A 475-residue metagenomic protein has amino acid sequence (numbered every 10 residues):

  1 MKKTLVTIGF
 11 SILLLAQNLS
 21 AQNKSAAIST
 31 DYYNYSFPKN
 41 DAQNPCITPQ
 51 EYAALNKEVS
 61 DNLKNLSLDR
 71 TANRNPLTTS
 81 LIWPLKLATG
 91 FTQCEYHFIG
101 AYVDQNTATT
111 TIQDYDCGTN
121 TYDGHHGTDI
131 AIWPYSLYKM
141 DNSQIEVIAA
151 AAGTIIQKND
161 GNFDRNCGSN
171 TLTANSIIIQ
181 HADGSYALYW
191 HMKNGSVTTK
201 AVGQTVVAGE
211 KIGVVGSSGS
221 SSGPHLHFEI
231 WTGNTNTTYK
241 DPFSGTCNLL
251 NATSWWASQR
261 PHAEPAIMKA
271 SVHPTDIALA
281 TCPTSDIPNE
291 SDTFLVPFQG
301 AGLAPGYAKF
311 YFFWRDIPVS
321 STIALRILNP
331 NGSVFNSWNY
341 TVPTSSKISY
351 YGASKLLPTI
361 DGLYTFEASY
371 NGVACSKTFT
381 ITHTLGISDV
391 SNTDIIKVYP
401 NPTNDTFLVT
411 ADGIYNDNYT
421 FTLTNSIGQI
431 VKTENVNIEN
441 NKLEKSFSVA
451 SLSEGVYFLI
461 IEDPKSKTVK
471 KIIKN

Functional and structural regions predicted by a protein language model:
M1-K24, K465: Bacterial Sec-dependent N-terminal signal peptides
A21, V390-Y399, T403-N475: C-terminal outer-membrane/trafficking sorting elements
Q22-A150, Y239-V334, W338-Y350, T359-T365 (+2 more regions): Polar/charged, compositionally biased leader and regulatory segments
H125, D141-Q144, I148-T199: Zn2+-dependent peptidoglycan hydrolase active-site motif and core
V147-A149, G153-I155, G203-V215, G428: A structural signal for short beta-strand/turn segments enriched in small hydrophobics and glycine
C167-H181, S185, M192, Q204-H273: Conserved, short, structured surface segments that act as functional micro-motifs
I348-L356, E444-V449: Exposed aromatic-hydrophobic patches
A374-H383, T468-I473: Edge beta-strands of extracellular beta-sandwich domains
